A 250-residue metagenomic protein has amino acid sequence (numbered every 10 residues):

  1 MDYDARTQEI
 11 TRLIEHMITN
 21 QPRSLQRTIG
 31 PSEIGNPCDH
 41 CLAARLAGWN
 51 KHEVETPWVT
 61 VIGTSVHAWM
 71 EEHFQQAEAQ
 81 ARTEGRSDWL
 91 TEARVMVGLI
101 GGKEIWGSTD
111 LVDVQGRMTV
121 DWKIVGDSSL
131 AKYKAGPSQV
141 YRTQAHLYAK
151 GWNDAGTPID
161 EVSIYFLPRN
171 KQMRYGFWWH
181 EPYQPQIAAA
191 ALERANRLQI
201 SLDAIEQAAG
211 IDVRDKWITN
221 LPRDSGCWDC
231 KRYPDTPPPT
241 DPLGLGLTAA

Functional and structural regions predicted by a protein language model:
M1-M118, K132, A250: Metal-dependent nuclease catalytic cores that hydrolyze phosphodiester bonds in DNA/RNA, characterized by
D2-R6, G151-A250: Metal-dependent nuclease catalytic regions and adjoining charged, substrate-binding loops involved in nucleic-acid end
L46, W69, R94, K123 (+2 more regions): Structured loops at beta-to-helix junctions and adjacent beta-edge loops in soluble globular domains
W49, E72, G126-S128, P168-N170 (+1 more regions): Short loop/turn segments at secondary-structure transitions that flank enzyme active sites
N50, E78, R82, K123 (+5 more regions): Short linear functional motifs in flexible/disordered or boundary regions
R86-L202: Mg2+/Mn2+-dependent nuclease catalytic core
